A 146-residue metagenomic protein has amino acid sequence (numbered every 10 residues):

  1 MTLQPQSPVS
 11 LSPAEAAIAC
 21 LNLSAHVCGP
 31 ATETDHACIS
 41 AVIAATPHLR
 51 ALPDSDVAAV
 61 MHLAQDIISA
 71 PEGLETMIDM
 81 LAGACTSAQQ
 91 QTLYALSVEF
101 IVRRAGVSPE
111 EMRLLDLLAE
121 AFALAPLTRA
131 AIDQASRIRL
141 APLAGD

Functional and structural regions predicted by a protein language model:
M1-D146: Small-residue-enriched hydrophobic alpha-helices in membranes
